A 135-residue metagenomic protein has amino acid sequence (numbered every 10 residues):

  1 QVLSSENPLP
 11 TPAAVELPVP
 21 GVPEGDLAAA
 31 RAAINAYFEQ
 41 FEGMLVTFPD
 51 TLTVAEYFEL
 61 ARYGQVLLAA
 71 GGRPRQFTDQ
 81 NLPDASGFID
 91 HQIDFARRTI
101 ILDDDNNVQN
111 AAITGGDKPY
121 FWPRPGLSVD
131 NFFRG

Functional and structural regions predicted by a protein language model:
Q1-G135: Extended non-catalytic accessory segments flanking core domains
